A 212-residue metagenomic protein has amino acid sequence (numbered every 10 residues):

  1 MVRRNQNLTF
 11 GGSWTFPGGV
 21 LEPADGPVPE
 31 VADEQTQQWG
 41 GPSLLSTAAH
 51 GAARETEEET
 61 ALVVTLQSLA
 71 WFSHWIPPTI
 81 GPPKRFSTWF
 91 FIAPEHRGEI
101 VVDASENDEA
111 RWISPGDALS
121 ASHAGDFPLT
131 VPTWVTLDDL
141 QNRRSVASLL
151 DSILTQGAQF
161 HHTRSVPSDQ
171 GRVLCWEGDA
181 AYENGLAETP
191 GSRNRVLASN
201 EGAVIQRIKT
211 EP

Functional and structural regions predicted by a protein language model:
M1, F90-I92, A110-W112: Conserved hydrophobic/aromatic beta-strand scaffold that supports enzyme active sites
M1-Q38: N-terminal strand-loop-strand
V2-N5, G19, F72-W75, P94-H96 (+1 more regions): Structured loops at beta-to-helix junctions and adjacent beta-edge loops in soluble globular domains
T9-G11, F86, E106: Short, solvent-exposed loop/turn segments at the edges of secondary structure
T15, R85, W112: Short aromatic/basic micro-patch
V28, E34-E99, P115-D117, A124-N142 (+2 more regions): Active-site segment of metal-dependent pyrophosphate-handling enzymes, primarily the Nudix hydrolase catalytic core
D108-A118: Short acidic, glycine/tyrosine-flanked loop/strand segments centered on an H-E-D-like triad
V146-P212: Core RNA-modification/binding signature centered on pseudouridine synthases
